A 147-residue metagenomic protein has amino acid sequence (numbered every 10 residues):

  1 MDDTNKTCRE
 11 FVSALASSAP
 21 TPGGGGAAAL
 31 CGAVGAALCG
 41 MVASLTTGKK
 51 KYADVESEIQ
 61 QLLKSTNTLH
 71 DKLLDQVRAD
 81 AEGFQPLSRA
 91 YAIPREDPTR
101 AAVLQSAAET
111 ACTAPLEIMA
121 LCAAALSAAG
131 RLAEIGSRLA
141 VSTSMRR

Functional and structural regions predicted by a protein language model:
M1-D2, A108: Active-site-proximal helix-loop elements at catalytic-domain edges
D3-P22, S137: Short, hydrophobic/aliphatic alpha-helical segments
V12-L15, V42, D80: Short alpha-helical scaffolding segments that buttress acidic/His motifs in well-ordered protein cores
S17-G40, V141-R147: Conserved phosphate/anionic-ligand binding catalytic regions in large, soluble enzymes, centered on
L30-V34, L62, L69-Q76, A111-A125: Amphipathic alpha-helix face/heptad-repeat signature
M41-A53: Transmembrane signal-anchor/signal-peptide helices with a preference for the extracytoplasmic
K50-I93: A structural-propensity feature for long, helix-poor, extended segments
D80-R147: Amphipathic alpha-helical interface segments
